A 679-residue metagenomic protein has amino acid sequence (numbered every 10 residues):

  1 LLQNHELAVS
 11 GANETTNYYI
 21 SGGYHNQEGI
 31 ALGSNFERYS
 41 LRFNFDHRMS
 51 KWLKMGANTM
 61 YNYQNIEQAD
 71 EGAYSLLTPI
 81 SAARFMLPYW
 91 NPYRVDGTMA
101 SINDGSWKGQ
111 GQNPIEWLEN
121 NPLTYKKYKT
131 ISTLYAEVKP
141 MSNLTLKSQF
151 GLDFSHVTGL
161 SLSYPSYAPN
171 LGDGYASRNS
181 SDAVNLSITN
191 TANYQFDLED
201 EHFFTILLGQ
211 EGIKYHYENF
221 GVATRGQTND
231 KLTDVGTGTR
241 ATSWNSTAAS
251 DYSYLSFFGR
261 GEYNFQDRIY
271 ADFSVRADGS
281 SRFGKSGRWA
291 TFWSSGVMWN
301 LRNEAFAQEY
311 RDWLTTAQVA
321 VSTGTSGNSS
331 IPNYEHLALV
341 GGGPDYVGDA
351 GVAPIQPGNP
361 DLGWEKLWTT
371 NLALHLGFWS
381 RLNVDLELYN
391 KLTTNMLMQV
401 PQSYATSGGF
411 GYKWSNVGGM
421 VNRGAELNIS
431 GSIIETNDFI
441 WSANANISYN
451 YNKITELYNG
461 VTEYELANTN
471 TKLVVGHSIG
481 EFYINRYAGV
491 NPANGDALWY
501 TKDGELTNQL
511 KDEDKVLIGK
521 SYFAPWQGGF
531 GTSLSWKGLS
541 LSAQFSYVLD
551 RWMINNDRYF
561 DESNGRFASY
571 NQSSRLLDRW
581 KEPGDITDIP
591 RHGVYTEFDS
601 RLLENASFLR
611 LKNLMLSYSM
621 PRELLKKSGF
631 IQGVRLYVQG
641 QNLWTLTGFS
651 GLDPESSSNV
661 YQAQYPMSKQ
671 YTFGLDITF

Functional and structural regions predicted by a protein language model:
L1, G29-F36, S40-K129, K147-L255 (+7 more regions): Surface-exposed loop/interface segments of Gram-negative outer-membrane beta-barrel transport/assembly proteins
N4-E6, S187, Y254-R260, R268-Y270: Short glycine-rich loop/turn motifs
N4-N26, I30, R42-R48, G56-N58 (+4 more regions): Predominantly transmembrane beta-strands of Gram-negative outer membrane beta-barrel pores used for transport
L7-G11, L41-H47, S132-V138, N190-Y194 (+10 more regions): Residues on the lipid-exposed face of transmembrane beta-strands in outer-membrane beta-barrel proteins
N13, Y24, M49, Y61 (+17 more regions): Short beta-strand segments enriched in hydrophobic/aromatic residues within well-folded beta-rich domains
K285-W289: Short glycine/threonine-rich loop-to-helix capping motif typified by GTGT followed within a few residues by an Asp-Pro
S442, S521-L549, T596-L646, Q664-F679: Conserved C-terminal beta-signal and adjacent last beta-strands/turns of outer-membrane beta-barrel proteins
